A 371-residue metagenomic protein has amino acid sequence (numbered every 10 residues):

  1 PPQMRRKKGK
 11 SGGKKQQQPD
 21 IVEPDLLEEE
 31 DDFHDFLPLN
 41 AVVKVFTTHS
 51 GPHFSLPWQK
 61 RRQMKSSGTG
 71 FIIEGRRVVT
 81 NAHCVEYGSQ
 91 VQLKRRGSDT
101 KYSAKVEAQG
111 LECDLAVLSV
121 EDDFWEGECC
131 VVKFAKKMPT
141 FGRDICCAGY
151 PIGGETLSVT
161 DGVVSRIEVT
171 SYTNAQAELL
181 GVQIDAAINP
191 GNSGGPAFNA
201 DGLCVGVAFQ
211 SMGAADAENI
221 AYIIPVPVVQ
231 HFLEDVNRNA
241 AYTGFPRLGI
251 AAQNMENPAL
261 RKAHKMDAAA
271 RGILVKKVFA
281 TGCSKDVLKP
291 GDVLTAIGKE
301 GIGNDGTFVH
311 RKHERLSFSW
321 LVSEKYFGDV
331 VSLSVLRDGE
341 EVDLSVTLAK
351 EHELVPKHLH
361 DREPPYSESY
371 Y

Functional and structural regions predicted by a protein language model:
L27-D31, P52-G75, N81, K101-S103 (+4 more regions): A conserved glycine-rich beta-strand in the N-terminal activation segment of trypsin-fold
E29-D35, V45, E126, I152-E155 (+3 more regions): C-terminal cap/linker of serine protease catalytic domains
A41-V42, F46, R77-A82, M138-P151 (+6 more regions): Active-site-proximal beta-strands of protease catalytic cores
V43-F46, L56-Q59, E121-V132, L157-N219 (+1 more regions): Active-site region of chymotrypsin-like
G51, E74-L157, G181, P190 (+2 more regions): Conserved active-site neighborhood of the chymotrypsin/trypsin-like protease fold
F54-R61, Q109-C113, I167-V182, N239-T243 (+2 more regions): Gly/Ser-enriched beta-turn/beta-hairpin loop segments
R61-R62, T69, A186-G191, G195-P196 (+1 more regions): PDZ/PDZ-like domain segments forming the peptide/carboxylate-binding groove, activating on the N-terminal beta-strands
C84-E86, K285, A296-S334: PDZ domains, with a preference for the canonical peptide-binding region formed by the helix
